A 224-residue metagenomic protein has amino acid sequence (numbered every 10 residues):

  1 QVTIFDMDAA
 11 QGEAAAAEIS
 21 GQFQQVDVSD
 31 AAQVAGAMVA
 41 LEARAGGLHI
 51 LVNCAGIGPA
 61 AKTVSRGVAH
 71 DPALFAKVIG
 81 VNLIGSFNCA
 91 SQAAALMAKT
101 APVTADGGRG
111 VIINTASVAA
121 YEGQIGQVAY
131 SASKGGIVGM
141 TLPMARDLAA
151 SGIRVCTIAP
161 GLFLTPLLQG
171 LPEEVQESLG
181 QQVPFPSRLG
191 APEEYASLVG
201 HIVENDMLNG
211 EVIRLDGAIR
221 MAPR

Functional and structural regions predicted by a protein language model:
A9-A10, V26-A37, P72: The beta1-alpha1 cofactor-binding region of Rossmann-like NAD(H)/NADP(H)-dependent oxidoreductases
H49, I57, V68-N88, I113 (+2 more regions): Catalytic Tyr-X3-Lys loop
G58-A76, A95, K99-A105, G126-A129 (+1 more regions): Conserved mid-core segment of classical short-chain dehydrogenase/reductases
A90, S133, T141: Active-site helix of classical SDR
A95, A145-D147: Alpha-helical segment proximal to the catalytic Tyr-Lys
S117: Residue(s) in the substrate-gating loop at a strand-loop-helix junction that position the organic substrate next
A149, R154, L208-E211: Short, small/polar-rich loop/turn modules that mediate ligand/substrate recognition or access, typified
A191-L215, R220: C-terminal substrate-recognition "lid" of short-chain dehydrogenase/reductases
